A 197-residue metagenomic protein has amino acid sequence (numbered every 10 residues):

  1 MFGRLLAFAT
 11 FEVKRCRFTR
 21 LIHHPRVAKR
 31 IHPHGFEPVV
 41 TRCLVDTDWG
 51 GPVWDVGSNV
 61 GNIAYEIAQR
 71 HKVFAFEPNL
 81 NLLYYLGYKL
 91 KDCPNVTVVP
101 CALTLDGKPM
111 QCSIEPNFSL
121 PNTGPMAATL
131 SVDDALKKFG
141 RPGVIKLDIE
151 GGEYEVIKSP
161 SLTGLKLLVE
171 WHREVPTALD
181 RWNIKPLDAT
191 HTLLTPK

Functional and structural regions predicted by a protein language model:
M1-K197: Phosphate/nucleotide-binding beta-alpha loop and adjacent structural elements of enzyme active sites
